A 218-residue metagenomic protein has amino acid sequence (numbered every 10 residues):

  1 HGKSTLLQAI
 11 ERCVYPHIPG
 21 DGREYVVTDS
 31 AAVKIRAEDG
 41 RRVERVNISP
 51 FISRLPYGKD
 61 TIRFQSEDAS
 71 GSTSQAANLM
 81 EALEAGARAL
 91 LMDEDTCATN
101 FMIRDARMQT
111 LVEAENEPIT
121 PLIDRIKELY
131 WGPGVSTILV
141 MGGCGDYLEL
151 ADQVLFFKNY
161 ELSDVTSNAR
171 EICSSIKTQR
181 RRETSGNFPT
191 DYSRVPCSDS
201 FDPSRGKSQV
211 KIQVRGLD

Functional and structural regions predicted by a protein language model:
H1-P16: Glycine-rich phosphate-binding P-loop
C13-S53: AAA+/P-loop NTPase substrate/partner-engagement loops
E24-T28, E38, L55, L91-I103: Core alpha/beta catalytic barrel or barrel-like domain that forms the active/cofactor pocket in diverse metabolic
R41-R42, I48-S72, I103-I119: Flexible beta-alpha connector loops of hexameric P-loop NTPases
T61-C97: Phosphate-binding/switch loop-helix module in NTP-utilizing enzymes
A82-I126, Y130-W131, G143-E149, Q153-R170: Conserved P-loop NTPase nucleotide-binding/switch module
S136-L139: Conserved H-loop
Q153, F157-L217: Conserved P-loop NTPase
